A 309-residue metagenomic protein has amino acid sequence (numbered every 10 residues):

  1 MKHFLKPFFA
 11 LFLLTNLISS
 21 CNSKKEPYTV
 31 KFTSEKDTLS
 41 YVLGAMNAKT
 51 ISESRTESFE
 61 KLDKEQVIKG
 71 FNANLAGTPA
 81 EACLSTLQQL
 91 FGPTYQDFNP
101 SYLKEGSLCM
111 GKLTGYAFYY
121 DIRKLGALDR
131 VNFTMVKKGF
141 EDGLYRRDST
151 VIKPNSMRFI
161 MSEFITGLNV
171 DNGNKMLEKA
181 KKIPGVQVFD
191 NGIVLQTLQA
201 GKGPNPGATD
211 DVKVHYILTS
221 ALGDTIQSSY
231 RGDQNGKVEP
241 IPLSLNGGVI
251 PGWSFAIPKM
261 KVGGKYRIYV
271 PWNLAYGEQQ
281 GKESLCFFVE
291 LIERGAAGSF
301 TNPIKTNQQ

Functional and structural regions predicted by a protein language model:
M1-K31: Bacterial Sec-dependent N-terminal signal peptides
C21-Q309: Cross-family detector of peptidyl-prolyl cis-trans isomerase
